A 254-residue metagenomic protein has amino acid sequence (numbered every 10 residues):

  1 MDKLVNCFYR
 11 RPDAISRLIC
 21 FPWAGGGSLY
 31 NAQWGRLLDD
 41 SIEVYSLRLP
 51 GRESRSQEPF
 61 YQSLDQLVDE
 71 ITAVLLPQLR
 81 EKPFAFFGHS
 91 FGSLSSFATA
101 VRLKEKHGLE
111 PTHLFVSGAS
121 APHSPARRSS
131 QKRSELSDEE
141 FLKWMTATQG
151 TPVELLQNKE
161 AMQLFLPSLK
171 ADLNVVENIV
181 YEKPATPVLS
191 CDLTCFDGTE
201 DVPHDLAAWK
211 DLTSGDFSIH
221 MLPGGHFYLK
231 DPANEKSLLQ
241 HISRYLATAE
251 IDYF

Functional and structural regions predicted by a protein language model:
M1-F254: Non-catalytic, mobile gating and regulatory segments of ester bond hydrolases
